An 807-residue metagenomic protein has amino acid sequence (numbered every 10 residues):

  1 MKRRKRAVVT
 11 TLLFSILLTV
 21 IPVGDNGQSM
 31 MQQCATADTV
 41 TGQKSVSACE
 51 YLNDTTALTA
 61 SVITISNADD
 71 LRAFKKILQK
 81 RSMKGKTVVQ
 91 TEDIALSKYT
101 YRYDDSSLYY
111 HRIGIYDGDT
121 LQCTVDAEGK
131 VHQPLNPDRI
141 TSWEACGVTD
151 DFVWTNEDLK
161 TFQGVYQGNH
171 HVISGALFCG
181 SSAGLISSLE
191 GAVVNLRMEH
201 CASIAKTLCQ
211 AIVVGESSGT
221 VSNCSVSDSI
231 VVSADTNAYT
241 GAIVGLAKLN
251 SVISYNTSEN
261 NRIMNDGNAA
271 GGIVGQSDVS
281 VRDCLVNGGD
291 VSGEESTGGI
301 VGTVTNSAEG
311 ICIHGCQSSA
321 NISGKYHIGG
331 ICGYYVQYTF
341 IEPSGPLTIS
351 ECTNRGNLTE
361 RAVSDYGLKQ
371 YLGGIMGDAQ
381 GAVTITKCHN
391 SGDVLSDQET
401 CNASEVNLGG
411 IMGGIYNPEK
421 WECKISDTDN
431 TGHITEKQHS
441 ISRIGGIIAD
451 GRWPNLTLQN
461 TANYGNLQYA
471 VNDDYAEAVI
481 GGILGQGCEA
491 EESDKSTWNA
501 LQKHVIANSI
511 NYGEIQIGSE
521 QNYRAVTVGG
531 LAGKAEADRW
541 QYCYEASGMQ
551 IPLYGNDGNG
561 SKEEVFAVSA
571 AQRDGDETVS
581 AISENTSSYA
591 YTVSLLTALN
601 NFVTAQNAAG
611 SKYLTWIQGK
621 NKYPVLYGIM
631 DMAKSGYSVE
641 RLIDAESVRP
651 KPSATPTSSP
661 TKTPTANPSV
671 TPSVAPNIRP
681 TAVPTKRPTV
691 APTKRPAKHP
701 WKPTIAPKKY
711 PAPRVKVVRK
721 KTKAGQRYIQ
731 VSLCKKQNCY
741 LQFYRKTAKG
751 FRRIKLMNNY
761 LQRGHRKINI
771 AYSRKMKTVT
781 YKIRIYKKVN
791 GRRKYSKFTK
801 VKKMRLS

Functional and structural regions predicted by a protein language model:
R4-N26: Sec-dependent N-terminal signal peptides of Gram-positive bacterial secreted proteins and lipoproteins
G24-L71, K76, S647-V670, V674 (+1 more regions): Low-complexity, acidic Ser/Thr/Pro-rich repeat tracts that form intrinsically disordered stalk/linker regions of very
V40-R649: Predominantly extracellular beta-rich ligand-binding scaffolds that present long acidic/polar faces for carbohydrate
E190, C734-C739: Short proline/glycine-enriched turn/loop motifs at strand-loop junctions of beta-rich domains
G725-K735: Conserved aromatic anchor
R753-R763: Solvent-exposed serine/threonine-rich low-complexity stretches and specific carbohydrate-binding patches
S773-V789: Beta-strand-rich modules
N790-S807: Extracellular fibronectin type III
